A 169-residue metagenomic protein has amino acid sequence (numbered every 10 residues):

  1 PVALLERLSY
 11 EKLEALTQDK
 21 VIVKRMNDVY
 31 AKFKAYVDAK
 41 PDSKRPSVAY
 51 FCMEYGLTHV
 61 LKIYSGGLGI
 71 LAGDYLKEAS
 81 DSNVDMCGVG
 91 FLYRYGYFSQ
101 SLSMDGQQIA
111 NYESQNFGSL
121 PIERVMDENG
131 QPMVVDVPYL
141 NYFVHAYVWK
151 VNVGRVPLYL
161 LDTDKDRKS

Functional and structural regions predicted by a protein language model:
P1-K168: Catalytic cores of carbohydrate-active enzymes across secretory and cytosolic contexts
